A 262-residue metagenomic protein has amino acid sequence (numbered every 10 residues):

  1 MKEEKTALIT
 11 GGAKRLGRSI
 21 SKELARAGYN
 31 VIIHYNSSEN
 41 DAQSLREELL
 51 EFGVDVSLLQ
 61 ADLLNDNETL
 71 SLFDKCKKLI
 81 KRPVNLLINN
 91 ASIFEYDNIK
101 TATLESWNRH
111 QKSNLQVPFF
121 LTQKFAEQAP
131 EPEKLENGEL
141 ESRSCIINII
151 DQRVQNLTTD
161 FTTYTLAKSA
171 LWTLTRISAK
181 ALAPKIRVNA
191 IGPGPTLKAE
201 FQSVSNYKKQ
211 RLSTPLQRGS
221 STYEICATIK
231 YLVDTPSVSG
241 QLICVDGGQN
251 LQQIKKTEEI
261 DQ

Functional and structural regions predicted by a protein language model:
A13-R15: Conserved glycine-rich cofactor-binding loop
Y29-S44: Conserved glycine-rich Rossmann-like NAD(P)H-binding loop of the short-chain dehydrogenase/reductase
N90-Y96, G248: Conserved NAD(P)H cofactor-binding loop of Rossmann-fold oxidoreductase domains
N98-I99, T103-Q111, Q210: Substrate-binding pocket helix/loop in short-chain dehydrogenase/reductase
K134-A183, P195-T196: Catalytic loop of short-chain dehydrogenase/reductase
W172, L182-T196, V238-V245: Conserved Rossmann-fold SDR core element
T222-V245, N250-L251, T257: C-terminal substrate-recognition "lid" of short-chain dehydrogenase/reductases
